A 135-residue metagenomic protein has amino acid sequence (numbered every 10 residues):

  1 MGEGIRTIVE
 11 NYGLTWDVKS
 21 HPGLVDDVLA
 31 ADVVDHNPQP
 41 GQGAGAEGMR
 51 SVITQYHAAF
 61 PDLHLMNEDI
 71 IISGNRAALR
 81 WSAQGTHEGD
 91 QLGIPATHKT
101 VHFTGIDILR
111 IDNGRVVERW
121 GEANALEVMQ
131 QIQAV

Functional and structural regions predicted by a protein language model:
M1-V135: C-terminal and inter-domain tail/linker signature
